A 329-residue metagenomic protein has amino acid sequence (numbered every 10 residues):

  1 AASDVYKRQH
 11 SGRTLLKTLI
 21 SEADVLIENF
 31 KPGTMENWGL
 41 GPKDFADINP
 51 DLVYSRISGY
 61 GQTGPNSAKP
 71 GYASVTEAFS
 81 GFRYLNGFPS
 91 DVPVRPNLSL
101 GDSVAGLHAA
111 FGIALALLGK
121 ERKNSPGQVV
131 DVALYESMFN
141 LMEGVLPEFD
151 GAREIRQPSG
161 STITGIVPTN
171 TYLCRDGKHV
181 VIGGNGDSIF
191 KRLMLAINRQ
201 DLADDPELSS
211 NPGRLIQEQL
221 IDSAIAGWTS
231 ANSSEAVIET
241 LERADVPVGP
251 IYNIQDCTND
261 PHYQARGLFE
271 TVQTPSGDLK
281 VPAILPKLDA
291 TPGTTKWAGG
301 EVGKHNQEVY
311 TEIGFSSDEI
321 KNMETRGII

Functional and structural regions predicted by a protein language model:
A1-Y6: Short, small-residue-biased leader/transition segments that mark boundaries at the very start of proteins
H10-T14, F30-L40: Beta-loop-alpha module in the N-terminal Rossmann-like domain of NAD(P)-dependent dehydrogenases, especially those
A23: An anion/phosphate-binding loop that grips the pyrophosphate of nucleotide cofactors and donors
I27: Glycine-rich phosphate-binding loops of nucleotide-dependent enzymes
E36-G184: Active-site-adjacent "lid/gating" segments in soluble enzymes
P168-A244, V248: Aromatic-enriched alpha-helical interface/lid elements that frame and gate functional surfaces
S209, T274-N322: Flexible, small-/acidic-enriched active-site or ligand-binding loops
R243-K296: A glycine-rich dinucleotide-binding beta-alpha-beta segment and adjacent secondary-structure elements that constitute
